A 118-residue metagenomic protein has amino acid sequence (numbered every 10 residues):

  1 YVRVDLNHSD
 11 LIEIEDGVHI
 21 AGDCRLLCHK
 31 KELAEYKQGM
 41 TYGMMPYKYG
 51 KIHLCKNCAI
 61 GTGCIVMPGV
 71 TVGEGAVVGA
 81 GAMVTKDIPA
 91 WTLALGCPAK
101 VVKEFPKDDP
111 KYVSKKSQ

Functional and structural regions predicted by a protein language model:
Y1-T71, C97-P98, E104-P106, P110-K111: Flexible, glycine/small-residue-enriched loop-and-beta-strand segment within the central core of proteins
V70-L93: C-terminal/domain-terminus segments
P110-Q118: Acidic/histidine-enriched, glycine/proline-rich intrinsically disordered or flexible terminal extensions
